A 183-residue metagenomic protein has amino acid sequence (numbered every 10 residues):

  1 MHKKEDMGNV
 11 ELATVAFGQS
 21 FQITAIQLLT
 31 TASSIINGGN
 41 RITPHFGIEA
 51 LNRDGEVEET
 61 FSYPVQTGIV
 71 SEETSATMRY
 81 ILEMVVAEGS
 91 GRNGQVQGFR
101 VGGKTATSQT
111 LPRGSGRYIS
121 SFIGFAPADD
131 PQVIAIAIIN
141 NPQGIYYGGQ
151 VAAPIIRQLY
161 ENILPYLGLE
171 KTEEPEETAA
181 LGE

Functional and structural regions predicted by a protein language model:
M1-I139, L169, T178-E183: Beta-lactam-recognizing serine transpeptidase/beta-lactamase-like catalytic domain environment
V70, G144-I155: Short alpha-helix boundary/capping segments
I155-I163: Short amphipathic C-terminal alpha-helix that caps PH/PH-like domains
N162-T172: Flexible helix-coil linker/hinge segments at domain or subdomain boundaries
E174-E176: Charge-dense, low-complexity polyampholytic segments
